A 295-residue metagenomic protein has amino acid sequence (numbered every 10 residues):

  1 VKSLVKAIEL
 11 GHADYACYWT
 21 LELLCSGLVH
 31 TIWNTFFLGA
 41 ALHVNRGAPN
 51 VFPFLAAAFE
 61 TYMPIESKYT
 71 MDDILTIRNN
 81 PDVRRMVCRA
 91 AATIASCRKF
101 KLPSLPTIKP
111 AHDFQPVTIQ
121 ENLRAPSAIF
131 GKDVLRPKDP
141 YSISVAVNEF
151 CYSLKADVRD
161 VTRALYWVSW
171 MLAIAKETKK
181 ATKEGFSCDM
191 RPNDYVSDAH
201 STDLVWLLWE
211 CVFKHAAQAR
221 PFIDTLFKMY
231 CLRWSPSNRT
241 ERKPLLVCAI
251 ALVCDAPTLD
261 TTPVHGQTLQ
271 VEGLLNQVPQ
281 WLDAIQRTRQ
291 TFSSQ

Functional and structural regions predicted by a protein language model:
V1-E22: Conserved helicase/translocase motor-coupling segment
Y15-Y18, G27-Q295: C-terminal alpha-helical interaction modules of replication/initiation AAA+ assemblies
